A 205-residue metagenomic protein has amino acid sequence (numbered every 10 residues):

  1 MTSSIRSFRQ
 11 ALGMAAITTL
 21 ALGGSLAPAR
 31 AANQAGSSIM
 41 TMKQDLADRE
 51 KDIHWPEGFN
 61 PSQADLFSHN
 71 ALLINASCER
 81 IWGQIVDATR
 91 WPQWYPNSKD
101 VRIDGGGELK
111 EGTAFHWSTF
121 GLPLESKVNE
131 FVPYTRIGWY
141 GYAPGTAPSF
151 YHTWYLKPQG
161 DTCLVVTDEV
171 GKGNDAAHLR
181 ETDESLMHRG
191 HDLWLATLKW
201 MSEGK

Functional and structural regions predicted by a protein language model:
T2-A15: Bacterial N-terminal signal peptides that target proteins for export
L20-A29: C-terminal segment of classical bacterial N-terminal signal peptides
A31-R102: Hydrophobic ligand-binding cavity/cleft-lining segments
G58, G112-F120, G138-P144: Short beta-strand segments that buttress and anchor functional surface loops
H69, T89-L124, Y134: Short beta-edge strand/loop motif at the mouth of beta-sheet-based domains
H69-L72, L124-E130, G141, F150-P158: Hydrophobic/aromatic beta-strand elements that line small-molecule binding cavities or substrate pockets in beta-rich
N75-E79, G106, N129-Y134, Y155-L164 (+1 more regions): A short, structured loop/turn motif at beta-sheet edges
A143-W200: Beta-strand/loop substructures that line and gate deep hydrophobic ligand-binding cavities in soluble
